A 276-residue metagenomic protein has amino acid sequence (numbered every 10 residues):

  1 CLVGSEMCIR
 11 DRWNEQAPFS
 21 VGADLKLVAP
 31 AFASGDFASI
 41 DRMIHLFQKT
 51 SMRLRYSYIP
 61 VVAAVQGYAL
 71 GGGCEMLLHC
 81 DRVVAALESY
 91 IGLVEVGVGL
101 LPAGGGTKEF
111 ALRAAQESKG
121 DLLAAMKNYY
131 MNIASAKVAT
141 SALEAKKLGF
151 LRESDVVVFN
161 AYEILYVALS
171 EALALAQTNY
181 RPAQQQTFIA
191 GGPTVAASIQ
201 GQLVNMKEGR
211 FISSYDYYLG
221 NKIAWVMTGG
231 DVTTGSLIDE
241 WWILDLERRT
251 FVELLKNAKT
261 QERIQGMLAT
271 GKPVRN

Functional and structural regions predicted by a protein language model:
C1-I9: Single conserved hydrophobic/aromatic residue that forms the stacking wall/gate of nucleotide- or nucleobase-binding
R12, D24, P60, L77 (+2 more regions): Terminal peptide-recognition signature
N14-L46, G99: Glycine- (often His-adjacent) and acidic-residue-rich active-site loop that binds/positions the CoA thioester
A38-V61, Y68, C74, A114 (+2 more regions): Phosphate/diphosphate-binding loops
M52-V98: Glycine-rich beta-to-alpha active-site loop
D81-A103, G149-I164: Gly/Pro- and small hydrophobic-enriched strand-loop and loop-to-helix capping segments that sit at the rims
A115-N276: Amphipathic alpha-helical segments at domain termini/boundaries
